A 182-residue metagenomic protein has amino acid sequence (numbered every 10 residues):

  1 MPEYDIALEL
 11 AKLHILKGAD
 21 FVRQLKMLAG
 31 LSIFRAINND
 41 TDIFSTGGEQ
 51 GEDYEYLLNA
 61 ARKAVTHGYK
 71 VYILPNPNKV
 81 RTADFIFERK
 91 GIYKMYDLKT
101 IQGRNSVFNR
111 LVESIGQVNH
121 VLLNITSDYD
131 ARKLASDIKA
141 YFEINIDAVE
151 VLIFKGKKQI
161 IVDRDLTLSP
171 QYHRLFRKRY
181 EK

Functional and structural regions predicted by a protein language model:
P2-Y72, T100-K182: Metal-dependent nuclease catalytic core centered on acidic motifs
I73-P77: Catalytic micro-motifs at enzyme active sites that drive phosphoryl/nucleotidyl and oxygen chemistry
N78-R81, G103: Short acidic loop-to-helix transition motifs that present clustered carboxylates
V80-E88, Y93-D97: Short acidic loop-to-beta-strand element that houses the catalytic metal-binding Asp/Glu of nuclease active sites
